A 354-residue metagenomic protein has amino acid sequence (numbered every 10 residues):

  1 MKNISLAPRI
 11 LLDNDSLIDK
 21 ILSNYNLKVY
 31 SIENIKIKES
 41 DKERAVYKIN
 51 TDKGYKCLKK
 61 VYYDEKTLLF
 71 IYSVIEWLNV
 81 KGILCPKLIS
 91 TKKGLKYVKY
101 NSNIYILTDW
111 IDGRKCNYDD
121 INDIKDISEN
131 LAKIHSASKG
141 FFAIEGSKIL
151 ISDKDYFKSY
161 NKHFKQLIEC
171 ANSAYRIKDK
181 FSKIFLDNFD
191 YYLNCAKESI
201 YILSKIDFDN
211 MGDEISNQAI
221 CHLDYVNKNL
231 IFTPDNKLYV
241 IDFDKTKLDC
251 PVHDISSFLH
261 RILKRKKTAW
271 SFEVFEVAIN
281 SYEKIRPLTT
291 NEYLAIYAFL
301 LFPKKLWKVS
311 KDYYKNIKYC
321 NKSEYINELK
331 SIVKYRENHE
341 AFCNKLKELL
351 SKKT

Functional and structural regions predicted by a protein language model:
M1-E33: Juxta-kinase regulatory segment immediately upstream of eukaryotic protein kinase catalytic domains
L27-N50: ATP-binding glycine-rich phosphate-binding loop
K42-N50, L88, Y201-H253: Active-site acidic catalytic loop and adjacent metal/ATP-binding pocket of ATP-dependent phosphoryl transfer enzymes
D52-E145: ATP-binding pocket architecture of kinase catalytic cores
K59, C116, I144-I220, S323-S331: ATP-dependent phospho-/nucleotidyl transfer catalytic cores
Y105-Y118, I168-S173, F258, F302-C320: A glycine-centered beta->alpha junction motif in the catalytic cores of kinase/phosphotransferase enzymes
V252-P287, L300-Y319: Active-site activation/catalytic loop segments of kinase-like enzymes and analogous catalytic loops in related
L306-T354: ATP/Mg2+ or Mg2+-diphosphate-binding catalytic cores that bind nucleotide phosphates or diphosphates via glycine-rich
